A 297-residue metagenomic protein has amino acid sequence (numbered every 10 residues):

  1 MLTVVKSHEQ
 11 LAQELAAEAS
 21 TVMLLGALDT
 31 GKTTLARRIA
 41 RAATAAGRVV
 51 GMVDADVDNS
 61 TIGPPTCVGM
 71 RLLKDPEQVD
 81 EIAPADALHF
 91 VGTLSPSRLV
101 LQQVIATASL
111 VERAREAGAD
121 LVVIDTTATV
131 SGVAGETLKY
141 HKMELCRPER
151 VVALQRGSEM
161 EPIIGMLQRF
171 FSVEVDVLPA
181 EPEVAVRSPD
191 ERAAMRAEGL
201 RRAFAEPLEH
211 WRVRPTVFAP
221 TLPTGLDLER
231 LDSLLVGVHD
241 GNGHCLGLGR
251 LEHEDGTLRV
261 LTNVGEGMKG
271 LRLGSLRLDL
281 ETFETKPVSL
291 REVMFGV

Functional and structural regions predicted by a protein language model:
M1-A17, L24, A42, E149-V297: Preference for solvent-exposed, low-hydrophobicity sequence contexts
L2-L25, A46-G47, G51-V122, V130: Nucleotide-state-sensitive switch-loop elements of NTP-binding domains
L28: The conserved Walker
K32: Conserved lysine of the Walker
L35, I39: Hydrophobic positions on the alpha1 helix immediately C-terminal to the Walker A/P-loop
R41, V57-T61, Y140-K142: A generic local secondary-structure boundary/capping motif
R113-V173: Phosphate/Mg2+-binding loops and adjacent switch elements in nucleotide/diphosphate-handling enzyme cores
